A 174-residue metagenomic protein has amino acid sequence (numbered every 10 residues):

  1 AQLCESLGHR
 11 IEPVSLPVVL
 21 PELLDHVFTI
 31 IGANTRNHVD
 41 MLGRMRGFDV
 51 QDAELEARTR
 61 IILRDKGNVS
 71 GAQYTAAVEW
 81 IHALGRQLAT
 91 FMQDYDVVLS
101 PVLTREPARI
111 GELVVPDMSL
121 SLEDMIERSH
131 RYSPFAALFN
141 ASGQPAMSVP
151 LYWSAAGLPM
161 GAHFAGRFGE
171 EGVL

Functional and structural regions predicted by a protein language model:
A1-A33, I62, G67-Q73: Gly/Ser-rich, acidic/histidine-flanked active-site/gating loops
A1-R10, R64, T75-E79, R86-A89 (+3 more regions): Structural helix-boundary/capping segments
Q2, D25-G32, D40, S100 (+1 more regions): Generic alpha-helical structural context detector
D25, A108-S133: Short, surface-exposed loop/helix-turn segments at secondary-structure junctions that function as lids/hinges flanking
F28-G32, P116-M118, A165-G166: Short, hinge-like loop/turn segments at secondary-structure boundaries
I30-A89, P101-E106, I110-E112, P150-P159: Short helix-loop capping/hinge segments that flank enzyme active sites or metal/cofactor-binding pockets
M92: Basic phosphate/pyrophosphate-binding loop/patch that engages nucleotide-derived ligands
D96-V97: Short, Asp-centered acidic motifs that coordinate Mg2+ and/or phosphate in catalytic or ligand-binding sites
